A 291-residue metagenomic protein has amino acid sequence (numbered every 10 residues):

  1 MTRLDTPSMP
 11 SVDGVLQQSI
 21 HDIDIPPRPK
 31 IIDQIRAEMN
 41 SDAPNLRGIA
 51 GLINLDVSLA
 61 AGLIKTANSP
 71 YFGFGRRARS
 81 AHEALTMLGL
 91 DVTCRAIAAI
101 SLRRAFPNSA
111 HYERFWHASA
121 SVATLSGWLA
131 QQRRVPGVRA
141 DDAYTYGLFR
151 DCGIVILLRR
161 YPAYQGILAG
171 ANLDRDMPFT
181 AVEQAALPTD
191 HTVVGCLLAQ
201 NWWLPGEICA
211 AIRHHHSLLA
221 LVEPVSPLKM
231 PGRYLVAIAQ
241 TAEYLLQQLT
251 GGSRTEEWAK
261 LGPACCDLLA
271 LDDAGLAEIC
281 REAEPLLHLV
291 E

Functional and structural regions predicted by a protein language model:
M1-S8, A270-E291: Terminal targeting/low-complexity segments that flank the catalytic cores of oxidoreductases
M1-Y164, M177-W258, P285: Conserved alpha-helical "signature site" that marks functionally important helical segments or helix/loop junctions
R139-A140, G206-C209, L268-C280: Short, surface-exposed acidic
Q165-A169: Helix-termination/interfacial motifs at the ends of transmembrane alpha-helices
A171-D176: GAF sensory/regulatory domain recognition with acknowledged cross-activation on helical regulatory dimers
M230, Q240, C266-A274: Low-complexity, glycine/alanine/valine/leucine- and proline-rich hydrophobic stretches
E256-A270: Short helix/strand-capping connector loops at secondary-structure junctions
